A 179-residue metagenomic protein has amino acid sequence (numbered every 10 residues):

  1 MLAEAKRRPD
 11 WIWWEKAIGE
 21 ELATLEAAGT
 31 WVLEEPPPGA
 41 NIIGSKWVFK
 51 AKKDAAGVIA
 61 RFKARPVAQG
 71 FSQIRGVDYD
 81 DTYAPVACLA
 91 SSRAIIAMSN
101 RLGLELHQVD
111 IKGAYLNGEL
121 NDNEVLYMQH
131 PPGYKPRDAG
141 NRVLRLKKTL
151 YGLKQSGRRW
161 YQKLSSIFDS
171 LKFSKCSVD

Functional and structural regions predicted by a protein language model:
M1-D179: Long, low-complexity, charge-biased intrinsically disordered regions
